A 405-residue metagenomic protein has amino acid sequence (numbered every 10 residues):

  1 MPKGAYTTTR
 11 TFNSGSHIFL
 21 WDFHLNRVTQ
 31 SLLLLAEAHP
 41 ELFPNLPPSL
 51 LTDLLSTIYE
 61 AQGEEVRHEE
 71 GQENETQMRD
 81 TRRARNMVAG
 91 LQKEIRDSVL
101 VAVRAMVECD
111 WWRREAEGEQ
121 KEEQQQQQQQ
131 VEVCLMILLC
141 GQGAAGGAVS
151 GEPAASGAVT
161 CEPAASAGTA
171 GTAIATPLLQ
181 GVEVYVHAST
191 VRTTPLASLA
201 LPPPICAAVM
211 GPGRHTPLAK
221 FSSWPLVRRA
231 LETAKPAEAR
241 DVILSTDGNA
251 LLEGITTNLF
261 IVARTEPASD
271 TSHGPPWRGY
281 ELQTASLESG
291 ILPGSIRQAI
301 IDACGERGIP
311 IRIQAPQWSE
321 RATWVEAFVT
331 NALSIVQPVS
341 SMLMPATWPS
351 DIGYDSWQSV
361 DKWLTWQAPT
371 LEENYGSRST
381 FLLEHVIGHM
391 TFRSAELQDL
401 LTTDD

Functional and structural regions predicted by a protein language model:
M1-R82, D97-V101, E117-E123, C140-D405: Helix-start/capping segments and mature chain N-termini
R85-E119, Q129-V131: Signature of the catalytic double-stranded beta-helix
Q124-Q128: Long, low-complexity Q/N-rich tracts
Q130-M136, G146: Extended, Lys/Arg-enriched charged tracts that mediate electrostatic binding to polyanionic substrates
